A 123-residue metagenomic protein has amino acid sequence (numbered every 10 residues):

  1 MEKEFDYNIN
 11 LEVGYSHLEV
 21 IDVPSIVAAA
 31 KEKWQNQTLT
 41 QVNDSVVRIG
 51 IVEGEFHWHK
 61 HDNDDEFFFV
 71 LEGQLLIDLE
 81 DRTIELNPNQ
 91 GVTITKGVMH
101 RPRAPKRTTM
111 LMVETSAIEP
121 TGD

Functional and structural regions predicted by a protein language model:
M1-R48: A short, N-terminal "cap"/entry segment at the start of jelly-roll beta-barrel domains of the cupin/DSBH fold
E32-K33, V46-D62: Conserved short histidine dyad/triad with adjacent acidic residue
N43, L71-E72, N87-P88, K106 (+1 more regions): A cytosolic small-molecule/anion-sensing beta-strand core signal
V46, E55, Q74-L76, T83 (+2 more regions): Structural motif
I51-V52, H61-D78, V113: Short, conserved beta-strand element in jelly-roll/cupin
L79-E80, P88, A104, G122: Short glycine-/acidic-enriched loop or helix-start segments at secondary-structure transitions that form or flank
E80-K96: Short acidic-glycine-tyrosine-enriched beta hairpin
K96-D123: Ligand-binding loop in jelly-roll beta-barrel domains
